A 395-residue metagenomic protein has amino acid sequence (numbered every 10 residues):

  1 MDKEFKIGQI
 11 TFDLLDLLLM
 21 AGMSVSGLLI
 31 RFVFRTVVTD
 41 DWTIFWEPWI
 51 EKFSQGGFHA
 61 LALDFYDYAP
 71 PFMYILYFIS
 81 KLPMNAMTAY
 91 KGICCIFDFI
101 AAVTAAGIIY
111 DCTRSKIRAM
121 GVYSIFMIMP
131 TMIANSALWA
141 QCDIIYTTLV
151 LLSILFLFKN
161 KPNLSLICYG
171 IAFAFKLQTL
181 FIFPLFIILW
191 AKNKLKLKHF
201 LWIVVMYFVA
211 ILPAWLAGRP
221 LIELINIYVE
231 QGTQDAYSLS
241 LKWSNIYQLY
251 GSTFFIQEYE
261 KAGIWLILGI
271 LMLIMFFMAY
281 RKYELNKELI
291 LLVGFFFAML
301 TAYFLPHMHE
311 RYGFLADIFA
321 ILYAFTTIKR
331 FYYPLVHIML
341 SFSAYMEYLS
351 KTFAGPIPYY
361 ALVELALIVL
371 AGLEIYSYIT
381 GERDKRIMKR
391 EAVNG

Functional and structural regions predicted by a protein language model:
M1-F32, Y110-D111, A119-M120, N286 (+2 more regions): Start-transfer (signal-anchor) and selected internal transmembrane alpha helices of multi-pass inner/ER membrane
M1-K6, F181-V205, L216, L315: Perimembrane helix-loop-helix junctions
T11-I44, C95, I128-P130, V205-R219 (+1 more regions): Transmembrane signal-anchor helices characteristic of membrane glycosylation enzymes that use polyprenol
L15-L18, G27, R31, A102 (+3 more regions): Aromatic/glycine/proline-enriched transmembrane-helix motif characteristic of membrane-embedded glycan-assembly enzymes
F34, D40, L224-W243, G294 (+1 more regions): Transmembrane helical bundles and short interhelical boundary loops of multi-pass, membrane-embedded
R35-W49, L63-I75, D235-I246: Extracytoplasmic catalytic/substrate-binding loops of multi-pass membrane glycan-assembly enzymes
P70, M84-V103, Q257-L268: Loop-to-helix entry region of an early transmembrane alpha helix in multi-pass inner-membrane enzymes
T104-G107, M129, I145-P162, F319-A320: Specific aromatic-rich, kink-prone transmembrane helix
